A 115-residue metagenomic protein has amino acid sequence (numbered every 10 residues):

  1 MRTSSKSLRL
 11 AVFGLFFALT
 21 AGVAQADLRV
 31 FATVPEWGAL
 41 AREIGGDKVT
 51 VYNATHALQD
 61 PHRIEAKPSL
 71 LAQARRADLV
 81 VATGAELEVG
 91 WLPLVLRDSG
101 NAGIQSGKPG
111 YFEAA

Functional and structural regions predicted by a protein language model:
M1-S7: N-terminal secretory signal peptides that target proteins for export/translocation
R9-G22: Bacterial N-terminal signal peptides
A26-A115: Extracytoplasmic metal-acquisition and chelation regions
